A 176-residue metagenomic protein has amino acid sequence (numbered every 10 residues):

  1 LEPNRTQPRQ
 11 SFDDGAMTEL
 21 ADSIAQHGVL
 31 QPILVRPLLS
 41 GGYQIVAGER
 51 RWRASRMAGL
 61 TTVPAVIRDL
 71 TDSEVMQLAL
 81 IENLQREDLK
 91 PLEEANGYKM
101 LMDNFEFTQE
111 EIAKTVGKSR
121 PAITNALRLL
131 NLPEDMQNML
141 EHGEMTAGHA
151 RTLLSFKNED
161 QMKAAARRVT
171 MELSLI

Functional and structural regions predicted by a protein language model:
L1, T71-D72, S174-I176: General structural signal for secondary-structure boundaries
L1-R68: Short, charged/polar connector segments at secondary-structure boundaries
R5, R9-Q10, A25, R53-R128: Amphipathic, charge-rich alpha-helical segments that serve as recognition/docking helices
T6, M17, D22, V35 (+4 more regions): Short capping/connector residues at structural and topological boundaries
L89, E93-I176: Amphipathic alpha-helical extensions and coiled-coil-like segments
